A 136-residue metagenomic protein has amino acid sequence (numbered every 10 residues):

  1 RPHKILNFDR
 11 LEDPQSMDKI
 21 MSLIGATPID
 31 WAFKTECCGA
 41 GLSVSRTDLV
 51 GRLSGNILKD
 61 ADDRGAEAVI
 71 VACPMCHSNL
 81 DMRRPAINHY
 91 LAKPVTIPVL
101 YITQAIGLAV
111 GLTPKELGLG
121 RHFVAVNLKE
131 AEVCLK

Functional and structural regions predicted by a protein language model:
R1-K136: Iron-sulfur cluster-binding electron-transfer modules in prokaryotic oxidoreductases
